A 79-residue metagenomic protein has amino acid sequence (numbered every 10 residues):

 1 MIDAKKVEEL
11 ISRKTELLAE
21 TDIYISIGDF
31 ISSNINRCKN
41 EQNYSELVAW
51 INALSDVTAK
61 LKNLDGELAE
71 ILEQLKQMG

Functional and structural regions predicted by a protein language model:
M1-S26, A53-A59: Short, charge/polar-rich alpha-helical segments
D3-V7, I27-G28, Y44-L47, L68-L72: Short amphipathic alpha-helical segments that mediate assembly, nucleic-acid/protein binding, or membrane association
L10, L17-L18, E41, L64-G66: General helical structural elements
A19-S55: Short E/K-rich amphipathic alpha-helical oligomerization segments
S33, R37, K62-G79: Long amphipathic alpha-helical coiled-coil segments
